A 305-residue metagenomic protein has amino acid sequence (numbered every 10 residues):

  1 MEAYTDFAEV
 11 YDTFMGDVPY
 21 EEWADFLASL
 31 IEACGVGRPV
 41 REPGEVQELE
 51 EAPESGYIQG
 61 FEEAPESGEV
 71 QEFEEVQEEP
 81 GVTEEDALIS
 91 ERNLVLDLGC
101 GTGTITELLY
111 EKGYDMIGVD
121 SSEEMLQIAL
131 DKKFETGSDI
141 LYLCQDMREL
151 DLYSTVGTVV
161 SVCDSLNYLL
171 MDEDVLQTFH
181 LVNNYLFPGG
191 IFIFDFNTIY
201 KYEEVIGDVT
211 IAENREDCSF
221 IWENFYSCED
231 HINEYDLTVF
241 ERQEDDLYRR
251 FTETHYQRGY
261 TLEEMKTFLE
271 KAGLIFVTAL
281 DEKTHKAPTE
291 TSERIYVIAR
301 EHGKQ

Functional and structural regions predicted by a protein language model:
M1-E45, T83-S90: Conserved class I S-adenosyl-L-methionine
E42, E48-E54, G60-E78: Acidic, glycine-centered low-complexity repeats within long intrinsically disordered regions
R92-G99: Conserved class I S-adenosyl-L-methionine
G103-E149: Class I SAM-dependent methyltransferase SAM/SAH-binding core
D151-T158: A short acidic, Gly/Pro-enriched loop at the edge of an enzyme's catalytic core that lines a small-molecule cofactor
L176-P188: A short glycine-rich, Lys/Arg-flanked "PGG" loop and its adjoining helix->strand segment in the class I
I193-E264: SAM-dependent methyltransferase
Y256-Q305: C-terminal lobe and adjacent flexible extensions of AdoMet/dcAdoMet transferase-like proteins
